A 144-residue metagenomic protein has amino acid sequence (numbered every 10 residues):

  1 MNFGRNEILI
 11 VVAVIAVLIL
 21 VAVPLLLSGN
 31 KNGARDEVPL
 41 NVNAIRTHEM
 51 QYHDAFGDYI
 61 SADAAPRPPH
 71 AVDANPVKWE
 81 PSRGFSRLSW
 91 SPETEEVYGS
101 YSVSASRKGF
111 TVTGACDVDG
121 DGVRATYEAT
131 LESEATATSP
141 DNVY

Functional and structural regions predicted by a protein language model:
N2-N43, H48: Amphipathic alpha-helical segments typified by the pilin-like N-terminal helix that continues immediately C-terminal
D54-G120, V143-Y144: Extracellular/periplasmic head regions of type IV pilus-like filament subunits
V123-Y144: Low-complexity, S/T/G/P-rich flexible repeat/linker segments used as non-globular hinges and stalks within
